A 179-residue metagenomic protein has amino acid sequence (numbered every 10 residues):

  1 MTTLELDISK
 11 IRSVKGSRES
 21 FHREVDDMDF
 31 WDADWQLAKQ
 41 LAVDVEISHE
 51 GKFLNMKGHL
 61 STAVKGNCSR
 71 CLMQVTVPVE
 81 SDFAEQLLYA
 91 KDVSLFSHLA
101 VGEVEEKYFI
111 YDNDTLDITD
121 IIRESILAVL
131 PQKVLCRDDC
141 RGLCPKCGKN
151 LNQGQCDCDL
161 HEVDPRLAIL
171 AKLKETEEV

Functional and structural regions predicted by a protein language model:
M1-V179: Structured interface patches
